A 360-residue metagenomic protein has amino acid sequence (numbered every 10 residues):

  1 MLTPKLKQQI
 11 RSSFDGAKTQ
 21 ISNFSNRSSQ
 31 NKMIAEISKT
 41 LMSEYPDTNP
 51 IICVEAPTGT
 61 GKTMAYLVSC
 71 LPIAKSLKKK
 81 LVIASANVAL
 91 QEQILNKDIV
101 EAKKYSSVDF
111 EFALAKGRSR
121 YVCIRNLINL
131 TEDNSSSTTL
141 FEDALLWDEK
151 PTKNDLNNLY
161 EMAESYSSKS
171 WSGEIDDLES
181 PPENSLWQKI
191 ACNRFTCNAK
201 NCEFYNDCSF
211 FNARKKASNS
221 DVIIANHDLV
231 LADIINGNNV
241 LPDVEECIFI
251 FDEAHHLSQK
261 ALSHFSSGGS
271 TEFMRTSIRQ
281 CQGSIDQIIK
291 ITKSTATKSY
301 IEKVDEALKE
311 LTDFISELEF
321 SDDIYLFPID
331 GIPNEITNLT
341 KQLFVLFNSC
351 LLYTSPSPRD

Functional and structural regions predicted by a protein language model:
L2-K18, S25, D47, L77-D221 (+1 more regions): A substrate-engagement module of RecA-like helicase motors
S25-L41: N-terminal pre-P-loop "Q-motif" helix
D47-Y66: Walker A/P-loop
I51, K80, V222, I248-F249: Hydrophobic "anchor" residues on beta-strands that sit immediately upstream of conserved functional sites
M64-L77, V100: Walker A/P-loop NTP-binding motif
Y205-N219, H227-N348: Signature of the SF2 helicase/ATPase Hel1-core->accessory helical subdomain module
Y353-D360: Conserved small/polar residues in nucleotide/adenosyl-binding loops
